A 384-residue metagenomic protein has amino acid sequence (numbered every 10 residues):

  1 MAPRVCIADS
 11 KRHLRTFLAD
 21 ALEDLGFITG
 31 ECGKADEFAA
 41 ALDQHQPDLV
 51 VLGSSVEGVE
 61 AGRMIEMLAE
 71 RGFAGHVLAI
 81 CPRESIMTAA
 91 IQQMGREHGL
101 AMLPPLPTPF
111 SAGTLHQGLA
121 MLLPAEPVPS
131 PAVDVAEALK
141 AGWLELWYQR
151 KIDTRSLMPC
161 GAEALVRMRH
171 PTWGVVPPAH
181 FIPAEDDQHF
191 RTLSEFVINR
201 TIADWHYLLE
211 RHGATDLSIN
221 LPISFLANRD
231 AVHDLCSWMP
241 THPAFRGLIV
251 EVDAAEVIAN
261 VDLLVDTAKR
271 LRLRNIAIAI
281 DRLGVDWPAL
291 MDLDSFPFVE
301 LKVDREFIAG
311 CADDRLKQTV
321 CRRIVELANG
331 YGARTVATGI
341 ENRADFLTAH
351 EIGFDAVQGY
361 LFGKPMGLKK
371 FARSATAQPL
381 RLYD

Functional and structural regions predicted by a protein language model:
M1-A2, K11, T16, S54-V56 (+5 more regions): EAL-family c-di-GMP phosphodiesterase catalytic domain
A2-R4, A112-E145, A184-Q188, V232 (+1 more regions): C-di-GMP signaling machinery
R12-G33, L271: Two-component/phosphorelay signaling modules centered on CheY-like receiver
D20-L25, A41, M94, R270 (+3 more regions): Alpha-helical interaction/dimerization surfaces of two-component signaling modules
E31-L49, L290: Acidic, metal-coordinating helix/loop segments flanking the phosphotransfer/catalytic sites of two-component signaling
D43-H45, L68-A74, E97-H98: Conserved phosphotransfer cores of two-component systems
V51-A74, C81-A90, K317, C321: Conserved phosphotransfer microenvironments
A132-A244: Bacterial c-di-GMP phosphodiesterase EAL domain
